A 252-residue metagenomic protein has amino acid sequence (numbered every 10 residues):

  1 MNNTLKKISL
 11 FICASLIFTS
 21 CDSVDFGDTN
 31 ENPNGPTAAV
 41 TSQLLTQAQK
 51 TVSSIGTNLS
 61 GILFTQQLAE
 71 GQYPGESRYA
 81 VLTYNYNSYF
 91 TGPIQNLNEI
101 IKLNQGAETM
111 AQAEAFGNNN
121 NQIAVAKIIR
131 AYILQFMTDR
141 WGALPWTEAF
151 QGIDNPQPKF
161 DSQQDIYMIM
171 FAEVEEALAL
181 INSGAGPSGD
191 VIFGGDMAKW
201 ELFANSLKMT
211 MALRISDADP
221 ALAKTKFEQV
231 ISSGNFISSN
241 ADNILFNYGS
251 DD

Functional and structural regions predicted by a protein language model:
M1-S9: Bacterial N-terminal signal peptides that target proteins for export
C21-F26, M168-G186, M197-D252: Aromatic-residue-lined binding/catalytic grooves and analogous aromatic/hydrophobic interfacial grooves in multimeric
C21-Y84, S88-T91, Q95, E99 (+1 more regions): Membrane-proximal, proline-rich intrinsically disordered regions
E70-G189: Conserved, well-structured interaction surfaces
